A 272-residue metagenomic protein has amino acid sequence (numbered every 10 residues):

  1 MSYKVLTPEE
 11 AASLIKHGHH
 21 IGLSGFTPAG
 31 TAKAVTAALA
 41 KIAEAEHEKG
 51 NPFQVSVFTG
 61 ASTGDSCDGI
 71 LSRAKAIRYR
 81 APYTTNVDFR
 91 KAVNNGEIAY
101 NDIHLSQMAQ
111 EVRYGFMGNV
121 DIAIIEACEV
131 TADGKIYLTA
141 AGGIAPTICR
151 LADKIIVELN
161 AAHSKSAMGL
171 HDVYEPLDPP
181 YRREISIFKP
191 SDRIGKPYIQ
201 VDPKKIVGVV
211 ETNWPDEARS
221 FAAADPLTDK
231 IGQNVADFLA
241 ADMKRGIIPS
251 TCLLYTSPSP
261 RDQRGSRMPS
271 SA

Functional and structural regions predicted by a protein language model:
M1-S257, R261-A272: Conserved alpha/beta enzyme-core scaffold
